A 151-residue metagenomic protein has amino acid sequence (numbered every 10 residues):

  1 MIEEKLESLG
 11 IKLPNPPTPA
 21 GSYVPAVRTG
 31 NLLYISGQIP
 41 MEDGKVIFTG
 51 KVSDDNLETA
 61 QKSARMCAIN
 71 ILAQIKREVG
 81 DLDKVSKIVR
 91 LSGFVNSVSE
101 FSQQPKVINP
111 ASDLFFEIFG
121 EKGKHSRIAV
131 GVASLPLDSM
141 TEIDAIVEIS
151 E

Functional and structural regions predicted by a protein language model:
M1-E151: Short, polar/acidic, helix-capping and beta-turn segments at strand->helix junctions that line the mouths
